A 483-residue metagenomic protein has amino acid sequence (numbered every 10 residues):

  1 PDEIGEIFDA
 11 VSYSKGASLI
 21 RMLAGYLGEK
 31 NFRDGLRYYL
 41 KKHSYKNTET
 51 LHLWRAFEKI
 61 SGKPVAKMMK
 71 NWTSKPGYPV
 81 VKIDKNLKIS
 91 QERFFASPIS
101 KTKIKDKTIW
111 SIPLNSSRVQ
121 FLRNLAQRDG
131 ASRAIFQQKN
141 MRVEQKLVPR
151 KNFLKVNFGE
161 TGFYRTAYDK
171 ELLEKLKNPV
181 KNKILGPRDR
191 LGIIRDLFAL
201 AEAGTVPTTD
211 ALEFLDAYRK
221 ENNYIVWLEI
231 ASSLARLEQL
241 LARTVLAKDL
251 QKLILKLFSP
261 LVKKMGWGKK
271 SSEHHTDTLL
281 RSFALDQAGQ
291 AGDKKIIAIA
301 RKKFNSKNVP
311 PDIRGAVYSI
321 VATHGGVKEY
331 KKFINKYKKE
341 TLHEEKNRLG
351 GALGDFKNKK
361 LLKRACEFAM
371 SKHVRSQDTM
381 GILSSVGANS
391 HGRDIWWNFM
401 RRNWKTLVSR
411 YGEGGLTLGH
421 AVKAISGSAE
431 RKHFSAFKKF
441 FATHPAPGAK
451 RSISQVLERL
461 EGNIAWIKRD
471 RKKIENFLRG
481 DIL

Functional and structural regions predicted by a protein language model:
P1-L87, V206-W227, Q377: Amphipathic alpha-helical substructures
D9, G16, S90, P98 (+2 more regions): Long, ordered, helix-rich scaffold segments
L53, W110-I112, A284: Generic structural signal for hydrophobic residues
V65-A66, N71, Y78-R118, A134-N157: Beta-strand-rich binding/interaction modules
S117-Q120, A134, G381, I482: Low-complexity, intrinsically disordered short segments enriched for Gly/Pro and polybasic residues
L122-L125: Short hydrophobic targeting helices and cationic amphipathic motifs that mediate membrane/organellar targeting
